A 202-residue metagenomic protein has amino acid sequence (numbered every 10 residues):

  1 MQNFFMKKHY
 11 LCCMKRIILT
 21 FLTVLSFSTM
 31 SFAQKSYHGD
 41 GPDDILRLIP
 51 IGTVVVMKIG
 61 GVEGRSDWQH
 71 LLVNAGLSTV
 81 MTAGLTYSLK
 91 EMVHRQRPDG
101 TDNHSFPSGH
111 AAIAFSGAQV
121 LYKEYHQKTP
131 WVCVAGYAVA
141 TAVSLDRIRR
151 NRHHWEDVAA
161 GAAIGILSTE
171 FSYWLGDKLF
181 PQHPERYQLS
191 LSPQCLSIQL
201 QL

Functional and structural regions predicted by a protein language model:
M1, M81-G84, L89: Contiguous N-terminal and early-domain "leader" segments and peripheral loops that mark the onset or edge of a domain
L11, K15-R47, T86-Y87, E91-L202: Replace "edges of transmembrane helices
S36-I59, Q69-L72: Cationic, glycine-rich low-complexity segments
P50-V54, T79-G84, F171: Catalytic-core segments of hydrolase enzymes
G60-E63, L202: Outer-membrane beta-barrel proteins
E63-M81: Interfacial segments of alpha-helical transmembrane regions
